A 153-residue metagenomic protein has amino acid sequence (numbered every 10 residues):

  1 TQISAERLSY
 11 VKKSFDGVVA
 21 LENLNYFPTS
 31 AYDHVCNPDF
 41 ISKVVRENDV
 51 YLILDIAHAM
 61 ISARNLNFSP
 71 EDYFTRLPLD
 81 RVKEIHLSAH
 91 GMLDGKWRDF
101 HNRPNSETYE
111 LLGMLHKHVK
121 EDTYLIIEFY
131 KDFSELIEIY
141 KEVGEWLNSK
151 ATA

Functional and structural regions predicted by a protein language model:
T1-L52: Active-site acidic/histidine proton-transfer and metal-coordination neighborhood in alpha/beta enzyme cores
S4-K12, P38-V45, F74, Y109-H116 (+1 more regions): Generic structural signal for well-ordered alpha-helices, preferentially at hydrophobic/aromatic core positions
F15, N48, V119-E121, K150: Helix C-cap/helix->beta junction micro-motif
V19-E22, L52-L54, K83-L87, T123-E128: Hydrophobic faces of well-ordered beta-strands that scaffold small-molecule active sites in alpha/beta enzyme cores
L24-Y26, A57-I61, S88-M92, E128-D132: Active-site beta-loop-alpha junctions enriched in small/polar residues
S30-R46, S62-T75, L136-E142: Distinct, well-ordered alpha-helical segments
S62-E121: Gly/Pro-rich active-site loop or hairpin
F133-A153: C-terminal helical cap(s) of enzyme catalytic domains, especially alpha/beta-barrels
